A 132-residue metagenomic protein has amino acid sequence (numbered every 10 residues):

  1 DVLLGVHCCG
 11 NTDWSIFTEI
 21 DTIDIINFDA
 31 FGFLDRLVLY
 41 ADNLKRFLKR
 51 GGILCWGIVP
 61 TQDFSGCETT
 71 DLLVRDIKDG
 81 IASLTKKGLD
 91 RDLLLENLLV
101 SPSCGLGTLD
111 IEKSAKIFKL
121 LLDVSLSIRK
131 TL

Functional and structural regions predicted by a protein language model:
D1-H7: Short beta-strand/loop segments at the ligand-binding rim of alpha/beta enzyme cores
C8-N11, A30: Residues that line or immediately flank small-molecule/substrate-binding pockets and catalytic motifs
G10-D21, L44: Distinct, well-ordered alpha-helical segments
D21-T131: Catalytic-face loop-and-helix region of soluble metabolic enzyme cores
